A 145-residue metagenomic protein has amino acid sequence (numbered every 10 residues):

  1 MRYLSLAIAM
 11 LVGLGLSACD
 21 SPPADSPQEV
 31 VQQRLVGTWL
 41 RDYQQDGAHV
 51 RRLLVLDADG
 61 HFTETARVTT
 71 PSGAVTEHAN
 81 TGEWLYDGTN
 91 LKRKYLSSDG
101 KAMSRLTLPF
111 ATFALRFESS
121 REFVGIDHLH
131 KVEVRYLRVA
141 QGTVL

Functional and structural regions predicted by a protein language model:
M1-S17: Sec-dependent bacterial lipoprotein signal peptides
C19-L85, N90-L145: Lipid interaction determinants
